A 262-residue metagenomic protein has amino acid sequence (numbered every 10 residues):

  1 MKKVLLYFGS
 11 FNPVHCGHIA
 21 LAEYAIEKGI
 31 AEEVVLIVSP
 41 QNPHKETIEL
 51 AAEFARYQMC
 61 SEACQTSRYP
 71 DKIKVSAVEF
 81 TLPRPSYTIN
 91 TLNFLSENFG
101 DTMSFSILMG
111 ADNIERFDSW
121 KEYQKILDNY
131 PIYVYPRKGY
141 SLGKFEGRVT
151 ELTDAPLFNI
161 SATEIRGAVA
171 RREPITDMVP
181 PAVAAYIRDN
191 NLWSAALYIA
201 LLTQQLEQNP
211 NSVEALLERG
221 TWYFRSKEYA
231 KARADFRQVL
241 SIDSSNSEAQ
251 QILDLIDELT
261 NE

Functional and structural regions predicted by a protein language model:
M1-Y198, L202: Nucleotidyltransferase catalytic core that binds NTPs
A196-E262: Alpha-helical tetratricopeptide repeat
